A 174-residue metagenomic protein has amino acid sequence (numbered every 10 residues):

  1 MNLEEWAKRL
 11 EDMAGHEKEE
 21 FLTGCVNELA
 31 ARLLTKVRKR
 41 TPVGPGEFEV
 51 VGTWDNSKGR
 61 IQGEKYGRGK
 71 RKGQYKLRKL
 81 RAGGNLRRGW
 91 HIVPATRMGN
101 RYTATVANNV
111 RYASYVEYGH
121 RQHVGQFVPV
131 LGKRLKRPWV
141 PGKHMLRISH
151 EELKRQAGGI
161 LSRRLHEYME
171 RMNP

Functional and structural regions predicted by a protein language model:
M1-P174: Short, Lys/Arg-rich flexible segments
